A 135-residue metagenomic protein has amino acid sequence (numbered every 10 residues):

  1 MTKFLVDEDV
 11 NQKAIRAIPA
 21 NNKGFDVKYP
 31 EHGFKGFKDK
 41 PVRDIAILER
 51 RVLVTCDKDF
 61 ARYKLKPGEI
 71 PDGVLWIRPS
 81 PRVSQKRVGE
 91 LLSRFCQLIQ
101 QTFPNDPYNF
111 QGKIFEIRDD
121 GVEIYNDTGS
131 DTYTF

Functional and structural regions predicted by a protein language model:
K3-I15, R118-G121, Y125-T128: Metal-dependent nucleic-acid phosphoesterase active-site entry motif
L5-E49: N-terminal first-folded block
I15-R16, D39, Y63-L65, K86 (+1 more regions): Short glycine-/acidic-enriched loop or helix-start segments at secondary-structure transitions that form or flank
K28, V54, L75-I77, F115: Hydrophobic/aromatic beta-strand patches that form the interior of the parallel beta-sheet core in alpha/beta enzyme
A46-K64: Acidic, metal-binding active-site segment of PIN/NYN-like and related structure-specific nucleases
A61-C96: Mid-chain, well-packed structural core segment of small domains
I99-F135: Charged phosphate-binding loop/patch that engages nucleotide di/tri-phosphates or the phosphate backbone of nucleic
